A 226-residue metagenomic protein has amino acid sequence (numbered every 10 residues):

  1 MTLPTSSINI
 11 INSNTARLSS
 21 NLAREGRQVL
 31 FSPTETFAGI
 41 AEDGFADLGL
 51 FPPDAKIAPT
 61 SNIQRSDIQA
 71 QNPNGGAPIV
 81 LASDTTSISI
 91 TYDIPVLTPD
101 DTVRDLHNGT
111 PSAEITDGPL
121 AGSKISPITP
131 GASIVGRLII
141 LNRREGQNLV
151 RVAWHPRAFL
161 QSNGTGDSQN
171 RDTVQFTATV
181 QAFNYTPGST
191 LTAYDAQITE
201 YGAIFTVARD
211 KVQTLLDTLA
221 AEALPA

Functional and structural regions predicted by a protein language model:
T2-R104, P156-Q175: Solvent-exposed edge beta-strands and adjacent loop segments that serve as assembly or binding interfaces
L3, E35-F45, L141-N148, T190-R209: Acidic Ser/Thr/Pro-rich low-complexity disordered segments that often serve as glycosylated linkers/stalks around
A70-V80, D117-S126, S168, L224-A226: Surface-exposed ligand/attachment interfaces on beta-rich extracellular proteins
T91-P95, R137-I140, T177-Q181: Beta-strand secondary-structure signal
V96-D100, N142-G146, F159-Q161, A182-T186: Beta-strand elements of well-folded, non-transmembrane domains
H107-T116, D195-A203: Extended Gly/Ser/Thr-rich low-complexity repeat segments, especially those forming or decorating extracellular
N108-F159: Short helix-loop boundary/capping segments
W154-A226: Mixed-charge, glycine-accented linear interaction segment located at domain edges/termini
